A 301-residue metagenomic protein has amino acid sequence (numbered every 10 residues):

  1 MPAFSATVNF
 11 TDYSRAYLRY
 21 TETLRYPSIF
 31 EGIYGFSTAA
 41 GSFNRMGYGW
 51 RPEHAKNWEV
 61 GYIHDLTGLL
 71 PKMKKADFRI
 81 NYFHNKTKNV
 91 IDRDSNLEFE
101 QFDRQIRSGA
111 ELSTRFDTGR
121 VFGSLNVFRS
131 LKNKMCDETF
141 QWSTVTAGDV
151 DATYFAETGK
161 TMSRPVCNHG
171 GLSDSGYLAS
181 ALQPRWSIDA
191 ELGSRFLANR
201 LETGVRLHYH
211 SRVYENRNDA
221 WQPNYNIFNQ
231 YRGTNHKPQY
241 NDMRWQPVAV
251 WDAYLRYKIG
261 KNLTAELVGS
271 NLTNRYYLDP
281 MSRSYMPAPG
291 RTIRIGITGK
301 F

Functional and structural regions predicted by a protein language model:
M1-P2, Y20-L24, P52-W58, H64 (+7 more regions): Transmembrane beta-barrel architecture of outer-membrane proteins
M1-S14, N126-L131: Signature of Gram-negative outer-membrane beta-barrel scaffolds
F4-V8, V60-H64, A110-T118, I188-S194 (+4 more regions): Residues on the lipid-exposed face of transmembrane beta-strands in outer-membrane beta-barrel proteins
V8, D12-E59, F78, Y82-F102 (+5 more regions): Surface-exposed extracellular loop regions of Gram-negative outer-membrane beta-barrel proteins, predominantly
V8-D12, H54, H64-K72, K86 (+7 more regions): Outer-membrane beta-barrel strand-turn architecture
L24-R25, H208-R232, W245-V248, Y254-F301: C-terminal beta-signal and adjacent terminal beta-strands/loops of Gram-negative outer-membrane beta-barrel proteins
T38, Y48-H54, F99-I106, L178-P184 (+2 more regions): Replace "Gram-negative outer membrane beta-barrel proteins" with "bacterial and organellar outer membrane beta-barrel
L70-T87, E100-D219: Gram-negative outer-membrane beta-barrel transporters
